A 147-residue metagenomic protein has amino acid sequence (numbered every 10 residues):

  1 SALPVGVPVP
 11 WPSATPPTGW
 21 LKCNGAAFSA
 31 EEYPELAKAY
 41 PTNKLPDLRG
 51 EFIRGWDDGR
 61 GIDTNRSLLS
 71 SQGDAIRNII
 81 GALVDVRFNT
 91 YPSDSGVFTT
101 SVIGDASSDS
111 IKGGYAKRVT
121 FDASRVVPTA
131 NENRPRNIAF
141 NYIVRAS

Functional and structural regions predicted by a protein language model:
S1-S147: Low-complexity Ser/Thr/Gly/Asn-rich repetitive segments
